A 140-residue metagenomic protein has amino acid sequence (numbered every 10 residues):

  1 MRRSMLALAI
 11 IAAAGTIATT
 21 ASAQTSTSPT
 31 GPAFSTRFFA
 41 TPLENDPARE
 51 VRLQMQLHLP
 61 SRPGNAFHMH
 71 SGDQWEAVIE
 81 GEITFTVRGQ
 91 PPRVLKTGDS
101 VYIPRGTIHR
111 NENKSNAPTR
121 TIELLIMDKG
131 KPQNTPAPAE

Functional and structural regions predicted by a protein language model:
R2-R52, V94, Y102, T135-E140: A short, N-terminal "cap"/entry segment at the start of jelly-roll beta-barrel domains of the cupin/DSBH fold
A48-R49, S61-W75: A short beta-loop-beta micro-motif enriched in histidine and acidic residues
H58-L59, G89-G106: Short acidic-glycine-tyrosine-enriched beta hairpin
P63-N65, E82-T86, S100: Short beta-strand segments in beta-sandwich/barrel cores
G64-H70, V87, V94, E112-K114: Short histidine-centered beta-strand/loop micro-motifs that create catalytic or ligand/metal-coordination sites
S71-G89: Glycine- and acidic-residue-biased ligand/ion/polar-headgroup-sensing regions
P92, G106-K131: Ligand-binding loop in jelly-roll beta-barrel domains
